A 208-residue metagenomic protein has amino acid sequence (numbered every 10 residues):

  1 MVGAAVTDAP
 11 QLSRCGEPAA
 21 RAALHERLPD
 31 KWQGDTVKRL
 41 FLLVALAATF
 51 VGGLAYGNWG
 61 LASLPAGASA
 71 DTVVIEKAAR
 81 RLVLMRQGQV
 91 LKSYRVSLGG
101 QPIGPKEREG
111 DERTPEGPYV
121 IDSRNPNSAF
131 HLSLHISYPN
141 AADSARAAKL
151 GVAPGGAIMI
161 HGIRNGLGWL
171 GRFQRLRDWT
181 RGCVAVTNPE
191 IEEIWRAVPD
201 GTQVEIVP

Functional and structural regions predicted by a protein language model:
V2-Q11: Extreme N-terminal basic, low-complexity initiation segments that serve as generic localization/processing leaders
R21-T36: Short, Lys/Arg-enriched N-terminal segments with co-localized hydrophobic residues within the first ~10-30 amino acids
K38, L61, P65, N125-P208: Exported/periplasmic cell-wall-interacting domains
L40-A55: Hydrophobic membrane-insertion alpha-helices, especially the h-region of bacterial N-terminal signal peptides
G60-D71, K77-A78, L98-S123, A141-R146 (+3 more regions): N-terminal post-signal-peptidase region of extra-cytosolic proteins
Q89-Q101: Short Gly/aromatic-enriched secondary-structure transition segments
